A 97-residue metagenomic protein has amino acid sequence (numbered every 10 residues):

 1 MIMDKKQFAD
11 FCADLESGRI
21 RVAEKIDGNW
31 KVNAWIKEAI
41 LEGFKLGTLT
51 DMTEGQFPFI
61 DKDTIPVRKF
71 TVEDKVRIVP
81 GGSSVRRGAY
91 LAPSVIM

Functional and structural regions predicted by a protein language model:
M1-R77: Terminal amphipathic alpha-helical/low-complexity segments used for targeting or macromolecular assembly
V72, V76-M97: Structural signal for interior beta-strand "rungs" in well-ordered beta-sheet cores of soluble enzyme domains
